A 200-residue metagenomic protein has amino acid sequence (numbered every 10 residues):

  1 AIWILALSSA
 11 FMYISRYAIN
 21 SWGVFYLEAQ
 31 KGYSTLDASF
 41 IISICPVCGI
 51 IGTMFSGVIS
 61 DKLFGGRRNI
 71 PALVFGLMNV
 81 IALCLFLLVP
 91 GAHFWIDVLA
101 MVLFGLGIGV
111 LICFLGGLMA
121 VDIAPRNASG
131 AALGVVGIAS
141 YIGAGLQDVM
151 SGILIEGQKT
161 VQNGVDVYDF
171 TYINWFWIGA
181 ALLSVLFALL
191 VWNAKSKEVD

Functional and structural regions predicted by a protein language model:
A1-S56, I112, G117, A144-S151: Extracytoplasmic gate region of multi-pass secondary transporters
D61-G76: Cytoplasmic membrane-interface "Motif A"-like loop-to-helix N-cap segments of 12-TM Major Facilitator Superfamily
G65, M119-G130: Paired intracellular helix-loop junctions of major facilitator superfamily
R67-I70, S151-A181: A membrane-interface helix-boundary motif in multi-pass transporters
L77-G91: C-terminal ends and interior cores of transmembrane alpha-helices in multi-pass membrane transporters/permeases
F86-P90, W175-D200: Multi-pass alpha-helical transporter architecture, strongest for 12-TM Major Facilitator/SLC carriers used
F94-F114, L118: Hydrophobic core of transmembrane alpha-helices in multi-pass small-molecule transporters, especially MFS/SLC-type
R126-T160: A late C-terminal transmembrane helix in Major Facilitator Superfamily
